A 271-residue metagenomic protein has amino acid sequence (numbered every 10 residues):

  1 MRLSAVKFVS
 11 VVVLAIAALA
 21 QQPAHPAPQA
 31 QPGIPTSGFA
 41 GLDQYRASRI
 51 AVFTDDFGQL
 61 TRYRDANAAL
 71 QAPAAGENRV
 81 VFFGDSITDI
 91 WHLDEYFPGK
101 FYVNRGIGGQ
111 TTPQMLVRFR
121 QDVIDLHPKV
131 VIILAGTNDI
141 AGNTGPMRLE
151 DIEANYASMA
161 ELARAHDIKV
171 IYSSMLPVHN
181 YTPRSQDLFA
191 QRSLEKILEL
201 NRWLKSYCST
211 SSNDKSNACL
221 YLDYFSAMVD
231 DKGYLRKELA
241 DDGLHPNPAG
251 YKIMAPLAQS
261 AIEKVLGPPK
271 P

Functional and structural regions predicted by a protein language model:
M1-V81, D89, L93, L126 (+1 more regions): N-terminal secretory targeting modules
Q44, S48-F57, G99-P113, A141-M147 (+1 more regions): Acidic/histidine-rich helix-loop elements that form or flank divalent-metal/phosphate-binding sites at the catalytic
V81-F83, V103: Conserved beta-strand elements of the Class I
F83-G84, S173: Short hydrophobic segments within beta-strands
G84-D85, P248: Pocket-edge structural micro-motifs
S86, I107, T137-N138: Active-site metal-binding loops of divalent metal-dependent hydrolases
T88-D94, T111-Q114: Short, solvent-exposed loop/turn elements at domain surfaces
E95-F101, L116-P271: Alpha-helical cap/lid subdomain in secreted, periplasmic, or secretory-pathway luminal O-acyl-processing enzymes
